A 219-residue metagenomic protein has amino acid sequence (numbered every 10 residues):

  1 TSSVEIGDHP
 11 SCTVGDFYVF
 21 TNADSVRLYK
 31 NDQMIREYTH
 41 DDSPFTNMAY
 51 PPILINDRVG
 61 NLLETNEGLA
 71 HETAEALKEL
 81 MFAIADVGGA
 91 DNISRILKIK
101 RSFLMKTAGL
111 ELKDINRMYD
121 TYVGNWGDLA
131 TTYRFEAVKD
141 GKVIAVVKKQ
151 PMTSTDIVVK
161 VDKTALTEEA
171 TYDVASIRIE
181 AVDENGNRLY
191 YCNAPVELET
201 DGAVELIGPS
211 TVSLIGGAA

Functional and structural regions predicted by a protein language model:
T1-K160, T164-E168, E184-N185: Substrate-binding clefts and catalytic carboxylate motifs of secreted carbohydrate-active enzymes
T13, N22, D173, C192 (+1 more regions): Residues that act as N-cap/strand-start positions at coil-to-secondary-structure junctions
F17-T21, D173-Y190: Beta-strand-rich structural segments
D24-R27, Y133, I177, C192-V196: Short beta-strand/loop motifs in extracellular/secreted proteins, especially within beta-sandwich accessory domains
Q33-E37, C192-A203, G208-P209: Short, well-ordered beta-strand segments
T46-N56, K160, G202-A218: Low-complexity "stalk/linker" and mucin-like segments enriched in Ser/Thr/Pro/Ala/Gly
L129-T131, A194, G217: A glycine-anchored, Pro-Gly-centered beta-turn/N-cap motif
T164-L166, A175-I177, L189, I207-A219: Non-catalytic helical/linker scaffolds that mediate oligomerization, partner binding, and domain coupling around large
